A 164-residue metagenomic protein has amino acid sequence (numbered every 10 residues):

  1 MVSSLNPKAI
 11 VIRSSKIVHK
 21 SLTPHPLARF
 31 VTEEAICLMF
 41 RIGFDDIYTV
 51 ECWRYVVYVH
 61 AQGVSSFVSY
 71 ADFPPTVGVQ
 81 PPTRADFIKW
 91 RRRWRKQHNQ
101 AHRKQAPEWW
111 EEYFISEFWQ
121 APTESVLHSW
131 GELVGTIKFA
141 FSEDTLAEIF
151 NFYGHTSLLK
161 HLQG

Functional and structural regions predicted by a protein language model:
S3-Q97: N-terminal accessory interaction module
K8-I10, K16, E132, A147 (+1 more regions): Residue-level marker of intrinsically disordered, low-complexity segments enriched for small/polar residues
T32, E111, E124-L127, L146 (+1 more regions): Short amphipathic alpha-helical segments that mediate assembly, nucleic-acid/protein binding, or membrane association
I42, Q97, S116, Q120-E124 (+3 more regions): Surface-exposed polar/charged interaction patches
V57-F67, E124-D144: Amphipathic, non-membrane alpha-helical rod segments
Y70-A106, F141-G164: Repeat-associated, polar segments at repeat-unit boundaries in modular proteins
R103-A121: N-terminal acidic leader/helix
